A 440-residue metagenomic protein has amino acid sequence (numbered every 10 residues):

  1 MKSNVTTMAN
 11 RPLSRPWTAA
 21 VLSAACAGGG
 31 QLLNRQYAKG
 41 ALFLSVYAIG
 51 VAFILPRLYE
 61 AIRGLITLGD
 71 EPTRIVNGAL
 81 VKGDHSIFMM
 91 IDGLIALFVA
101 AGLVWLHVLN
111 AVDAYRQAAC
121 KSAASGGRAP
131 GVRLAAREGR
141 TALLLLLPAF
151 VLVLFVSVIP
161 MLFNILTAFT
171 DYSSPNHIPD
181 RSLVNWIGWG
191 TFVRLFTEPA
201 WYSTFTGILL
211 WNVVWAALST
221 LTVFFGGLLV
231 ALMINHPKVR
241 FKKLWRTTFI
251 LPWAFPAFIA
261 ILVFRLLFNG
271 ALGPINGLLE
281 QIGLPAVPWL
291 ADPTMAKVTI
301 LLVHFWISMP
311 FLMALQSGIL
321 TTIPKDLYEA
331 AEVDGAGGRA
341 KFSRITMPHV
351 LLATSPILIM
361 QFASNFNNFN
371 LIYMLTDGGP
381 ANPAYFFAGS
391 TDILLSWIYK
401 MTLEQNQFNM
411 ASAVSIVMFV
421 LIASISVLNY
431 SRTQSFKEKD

Functional and structural regions predicted by a protein language model:
K2-L13, W17-A19, S23-L33, Y37-G40 (+5 more regions): N-terminal signal-anchor/first transmembrane alpha helix
F43, Y47-L55, Y59-A79, H349-V350: A compact, surface-exposed functional segment
R57-L65, T141-D440: A structural signal for multi-pass alpha-helical bundles of membrane permease subunits that mediate small-molecule
G69-D70, R137, W186: Primarily recognizes Gram-negative and organellar outer-membrane beta-barrels
E71-F98, T197-L210, P293: Membrane-interface segments at the starts/ends of alpha-helical transmembrane spans
